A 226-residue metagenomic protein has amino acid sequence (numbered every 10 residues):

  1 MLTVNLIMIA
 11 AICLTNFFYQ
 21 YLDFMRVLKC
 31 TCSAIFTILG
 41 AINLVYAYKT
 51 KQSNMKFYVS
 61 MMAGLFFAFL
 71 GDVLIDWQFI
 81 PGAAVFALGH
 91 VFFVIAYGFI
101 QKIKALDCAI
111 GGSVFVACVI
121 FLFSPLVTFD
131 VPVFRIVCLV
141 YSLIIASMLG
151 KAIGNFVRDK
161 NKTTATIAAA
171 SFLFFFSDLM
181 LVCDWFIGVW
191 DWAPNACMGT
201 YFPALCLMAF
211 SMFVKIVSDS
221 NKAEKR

Functional and structural regions predicted by a protein language model:
M1-R226: Polytopic alpha-helical membrane-helix bundles and their juxtamembrane interface segments in multi-pass membrane
